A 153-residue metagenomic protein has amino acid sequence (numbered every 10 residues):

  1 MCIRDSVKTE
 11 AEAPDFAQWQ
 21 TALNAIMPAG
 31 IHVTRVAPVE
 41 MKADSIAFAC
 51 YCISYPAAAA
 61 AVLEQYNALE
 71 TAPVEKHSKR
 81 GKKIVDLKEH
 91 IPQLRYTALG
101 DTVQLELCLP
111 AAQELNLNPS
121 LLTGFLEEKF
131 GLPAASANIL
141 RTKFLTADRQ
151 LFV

Functional and structural regions predicted by a protein language model:
M1-D5: Conserved small/polar residues in nucleotide/adenosyl-binding loops
V7, A49-Y51, L94: Broad hydrophobic/π-residue packing in well-ordered secondary structure
V7-A13, I53-A59, L107-Q113: Short beta-strand-to-loop capping motifs
E12-F16, L117-N118: General structural signal for secondary-structure boundaries
A13-P14, A60, A98-T102: Short, glycine- and charge-enriched coil/turn segments that flank and shape catalytic ligand pockets
D15-V74: RNA pseudouridine synthases
A68-V153: Core RNA-modification/binding signature centered on pseudouridine synthases
